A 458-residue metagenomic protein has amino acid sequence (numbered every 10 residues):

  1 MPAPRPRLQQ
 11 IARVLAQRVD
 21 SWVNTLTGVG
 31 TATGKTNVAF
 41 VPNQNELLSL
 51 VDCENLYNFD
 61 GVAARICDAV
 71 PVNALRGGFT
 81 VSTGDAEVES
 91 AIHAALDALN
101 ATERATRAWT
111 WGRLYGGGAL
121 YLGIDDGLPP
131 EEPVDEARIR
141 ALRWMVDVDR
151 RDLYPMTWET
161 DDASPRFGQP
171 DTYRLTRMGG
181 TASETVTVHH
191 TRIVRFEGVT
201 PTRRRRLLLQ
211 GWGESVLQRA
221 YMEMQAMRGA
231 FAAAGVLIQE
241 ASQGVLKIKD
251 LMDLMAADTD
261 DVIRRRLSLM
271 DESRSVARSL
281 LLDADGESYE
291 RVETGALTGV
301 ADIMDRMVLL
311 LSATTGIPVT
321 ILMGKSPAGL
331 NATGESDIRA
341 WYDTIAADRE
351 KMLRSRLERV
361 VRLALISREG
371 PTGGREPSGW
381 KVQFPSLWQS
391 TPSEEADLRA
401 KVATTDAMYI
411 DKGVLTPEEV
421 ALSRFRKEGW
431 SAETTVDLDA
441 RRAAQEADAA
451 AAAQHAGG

Functional and structural regions predicted by a protein language model:
M1-L75: N-terminal-proximal low-complexity accessory segments that begin disordered and transition into the first
V14-T25, V29-A32, C53, A69-R76 (+10 more regions): Surface-exposed polar/charged interaction patches
V51-L209, P371: Structured, mid-chain assembly/scaffold modules that mediate subunit interfaces within large macromolecular complexes
G61-R76, W109-A119, Q218-Q243, A313 (+1 more regions): Short, hydrophobic/amphipathic alpha-helical patches that form generic packing surfaces within helical domains
A101-Y121, M255-D258, I263-L267, E293-R399 (+1 more regions): C-terminal amphipathic alpha-helical
H190-T333, D337, Q389-S393: Extended, charged amphipathic alpha-helical segments
E287-Y289, A296, R339, E395-G458: Activation/maturation switch segments at domain boundaries
